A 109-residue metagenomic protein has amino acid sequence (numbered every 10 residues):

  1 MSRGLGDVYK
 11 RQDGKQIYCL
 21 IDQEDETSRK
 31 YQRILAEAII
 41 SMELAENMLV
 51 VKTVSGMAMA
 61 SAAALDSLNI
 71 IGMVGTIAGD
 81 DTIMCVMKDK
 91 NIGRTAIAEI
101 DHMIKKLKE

Functional and structural regions predicted by a protein language model:
M1-Y9: Single conserved hydrophobic/aromatic residue that forms the stacking wall/gate of nucleotide- or nucleobase-binding
V8, Y18, G79, I83: Short, electropositive, low-hydrophobicity segments enriched in small/polar residues
K10-R11, S41: Short, conserved, surface-exposed binding loops centered on an aromatic residue
D13-G14, T76: Short loop/turn and capping residues at structural boundaries
G14-I21: Minor-groove-contacting beta-hairpin "wing" of winged helix-turn-helix DNA-binding domains
E24-I104: Non-DNA-binding regulatory cores of transcription-related proteins, predominantly C-terminal effector-binding
L107-E109: Long, charge-dense
